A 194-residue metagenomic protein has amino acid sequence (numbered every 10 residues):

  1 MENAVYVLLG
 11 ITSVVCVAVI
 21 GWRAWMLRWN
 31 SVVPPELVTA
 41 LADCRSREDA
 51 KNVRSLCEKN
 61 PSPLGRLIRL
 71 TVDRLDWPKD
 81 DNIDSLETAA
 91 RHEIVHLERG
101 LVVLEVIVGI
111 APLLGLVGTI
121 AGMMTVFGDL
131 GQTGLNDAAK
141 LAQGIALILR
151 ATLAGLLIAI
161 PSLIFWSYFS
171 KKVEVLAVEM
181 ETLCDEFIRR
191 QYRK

Functional and structural regions predicted by a protein language model:
M1-A4, E93, L97-A111, G144 (+1 more regions): Loop-to-transmembrane-helix entry motif
M1-L37: Hydrophobic membrane-targeting segments
Y6, A139-W166, S170: Pore-lining and gate-forming transmembrane alpha-helices of multi-pass membrane transport proteins
L8-G21, I107-V117, I158: Lipid-exposed faces of alpha-helical membrane segments in multi-pass integral membrane proteins
S31-V117, A121-L135, F165-K194: Predominantly long cytosolic amphipathic alpha-helical stalk/bundle segments
